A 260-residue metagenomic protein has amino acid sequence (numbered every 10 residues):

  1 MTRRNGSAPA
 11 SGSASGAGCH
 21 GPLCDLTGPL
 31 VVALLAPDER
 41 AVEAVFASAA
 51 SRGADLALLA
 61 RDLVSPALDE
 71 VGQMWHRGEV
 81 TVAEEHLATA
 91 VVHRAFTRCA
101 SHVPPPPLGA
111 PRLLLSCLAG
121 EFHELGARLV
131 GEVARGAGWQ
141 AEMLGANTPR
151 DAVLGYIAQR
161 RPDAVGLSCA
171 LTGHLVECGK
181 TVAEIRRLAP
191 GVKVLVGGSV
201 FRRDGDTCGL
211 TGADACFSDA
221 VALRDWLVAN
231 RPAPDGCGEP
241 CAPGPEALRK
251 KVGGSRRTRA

Functional and structural regions predicted by a protein language model:
M1-P107: Long amphipathic alpha-helical segments
D55, Q140, D163, D214: Residue-level detector of anion-binding/catalytic polar loops
P111-L113: Conserved hydrophobic helix-helix packing surfaces used for dimerization/oligomerization
C117-L125: Active-site-adjacent loop and "lid" segments of alpha/beta metabolic enzymes
R128-E142: Short helix-loop-beta junction
R135, M143, T148-D206: Cofactor-cradling patches in redox/metallo enzymes
V200-A260: Peripheral docking tails and interdomain loops at the edges of cofactor- or intermediate-handling domains
